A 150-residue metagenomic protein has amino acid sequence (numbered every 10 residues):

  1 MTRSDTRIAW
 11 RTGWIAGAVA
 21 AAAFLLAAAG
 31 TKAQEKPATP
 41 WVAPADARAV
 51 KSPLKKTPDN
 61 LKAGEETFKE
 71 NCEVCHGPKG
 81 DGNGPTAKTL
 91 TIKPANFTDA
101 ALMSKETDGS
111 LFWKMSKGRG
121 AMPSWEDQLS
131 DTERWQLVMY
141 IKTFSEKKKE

Functional and structural regions predicted by a protein language model:
M1-T12: N-terminal secretory signal peptides that target proteins for export/translocation
A16-A27: Bacterial N-terminal signal peptides
K36-T67: Electrostatic cytochrome c docking/interface patches
A45-K51, T89-N96: Short glycine/proline- and charge-enriched loop/turn segments that cap or connect secondary-structure elements
P58-D81, A87, L111-K117: Sequence/structural segment immediately N-terminal to covalent heme-attachment motifs in c-type and related
L90-T143: Extracytoplasmic electron-transfer domains, predominantly the class I c-type cytochrome c fold
K148-E150: Short, solvent-exposed mixed-charge patches
